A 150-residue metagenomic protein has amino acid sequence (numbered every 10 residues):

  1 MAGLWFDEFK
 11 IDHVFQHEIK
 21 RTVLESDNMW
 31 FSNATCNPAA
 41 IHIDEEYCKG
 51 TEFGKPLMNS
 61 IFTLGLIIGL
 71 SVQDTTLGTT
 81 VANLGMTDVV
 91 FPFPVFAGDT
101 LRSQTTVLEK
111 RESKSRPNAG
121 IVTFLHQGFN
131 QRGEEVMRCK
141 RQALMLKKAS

Functional and structural regions predicted by a protein language model:
M1-G85, A149-S150: Hot-dog-fold acyl-thioester-processing enzymes
M1-I11, F91-T100, Q104-S150: HotDog/MaoC-like acyl-thioester-processing domains
